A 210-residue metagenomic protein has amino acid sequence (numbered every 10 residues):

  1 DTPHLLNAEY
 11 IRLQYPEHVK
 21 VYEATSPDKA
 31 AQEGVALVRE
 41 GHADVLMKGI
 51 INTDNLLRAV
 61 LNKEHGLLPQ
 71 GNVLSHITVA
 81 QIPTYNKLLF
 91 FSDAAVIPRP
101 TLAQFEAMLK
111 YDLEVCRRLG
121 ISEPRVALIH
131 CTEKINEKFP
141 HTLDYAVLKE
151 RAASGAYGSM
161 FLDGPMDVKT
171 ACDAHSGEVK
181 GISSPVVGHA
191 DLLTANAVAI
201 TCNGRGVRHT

Functional and structural regions predicted by a protein language model:
T2-P185, H189-N196, I200-T210: Anion-binding alpha/beta catalytic cores of soluble intermediary-metabolism enzymes, centered on
